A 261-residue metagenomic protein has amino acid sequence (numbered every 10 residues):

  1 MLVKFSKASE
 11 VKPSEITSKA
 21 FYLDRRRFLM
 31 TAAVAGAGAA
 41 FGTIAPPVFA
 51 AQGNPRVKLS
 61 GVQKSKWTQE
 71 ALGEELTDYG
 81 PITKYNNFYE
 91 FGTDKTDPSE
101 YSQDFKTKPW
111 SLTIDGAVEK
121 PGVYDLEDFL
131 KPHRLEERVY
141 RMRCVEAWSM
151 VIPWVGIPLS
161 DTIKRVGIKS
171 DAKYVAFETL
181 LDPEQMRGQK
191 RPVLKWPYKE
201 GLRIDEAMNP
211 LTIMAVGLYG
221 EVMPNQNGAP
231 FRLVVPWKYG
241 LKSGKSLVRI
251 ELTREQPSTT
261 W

Functional and structural regions predicted by a protein language model:
M1-L23, R27, V34-A37, F41 (+1 more regions): N-terminal secretory signal peptides
G53-W261: Structured, non-membrane catalytic/scaffold regions adjacent to prosthetic-group chemistry
